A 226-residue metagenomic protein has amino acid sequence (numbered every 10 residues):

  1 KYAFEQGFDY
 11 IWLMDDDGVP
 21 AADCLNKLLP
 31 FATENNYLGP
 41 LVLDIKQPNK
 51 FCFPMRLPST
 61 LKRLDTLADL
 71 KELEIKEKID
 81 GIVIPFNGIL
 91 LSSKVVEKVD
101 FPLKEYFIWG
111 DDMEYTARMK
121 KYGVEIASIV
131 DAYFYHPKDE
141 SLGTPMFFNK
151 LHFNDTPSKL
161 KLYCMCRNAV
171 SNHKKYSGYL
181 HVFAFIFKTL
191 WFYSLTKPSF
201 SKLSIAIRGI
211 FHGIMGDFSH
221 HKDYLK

Functional and structural regions predicted by a protein language model:
K1-Q6: Glycine-rich, basic loop-to-helix element that forms the pyrophosphate-binding segment of sugar-nucleotide handling
F8, T33-N35, V124: Short, high-confidence coil segments that cap the C-terminus of an alpha-helix and link into the following beta-strand
F8-D17: Short beta-strand-to-loop acidic/aromatic patch adjacent to the donor-nucleotide binding site
D23-P54: Conserved donor NDP-sugar-binding/catalytic core segment of glycosyltransferases
K71-L91: A recurrent flexible, glycine/aromatic-enriched loop bordering the glycosyltransferase active site that acts as
I89, V95-V99, E105-A132: A short, conserved alpha-helix in the catalytic core of glycosyltransferases
I129-F153: Active-site donor/metal-binding and catalytic loop motifs of nucleotide-sugar-dependent glycosylation enzymes
K174-K226: Non-catalytic, C-terminal membrane-associated alpha-helical segments of glycosyltransferases
